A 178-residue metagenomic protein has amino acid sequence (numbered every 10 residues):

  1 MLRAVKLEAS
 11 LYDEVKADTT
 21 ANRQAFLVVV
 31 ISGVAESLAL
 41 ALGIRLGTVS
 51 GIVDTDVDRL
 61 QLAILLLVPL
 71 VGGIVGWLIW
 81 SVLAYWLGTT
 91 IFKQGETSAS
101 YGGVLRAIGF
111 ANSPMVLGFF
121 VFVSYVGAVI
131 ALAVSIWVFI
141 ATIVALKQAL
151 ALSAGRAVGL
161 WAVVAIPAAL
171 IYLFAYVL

Functional and structural regions predicted by a protein language model:
M1-T97: Selected alpha-helical membrane-embedding segments in polytopic membrane proteins
D18, G43, W161-V163, A175: Residue-level detector of alpha-helical segments with a strong bias toward transmembrane helices and their helix-loop
L38-S50, D56-R59, M115-V126, L170 (+1 more regions): Transmembrane helix-loop junctions in multi-pass membrane proteins
Y85-L173: Hydrophobic alpha-helical transmembrane segments and adjacent short intramembrane/lumenal linkers of inner/organellar
